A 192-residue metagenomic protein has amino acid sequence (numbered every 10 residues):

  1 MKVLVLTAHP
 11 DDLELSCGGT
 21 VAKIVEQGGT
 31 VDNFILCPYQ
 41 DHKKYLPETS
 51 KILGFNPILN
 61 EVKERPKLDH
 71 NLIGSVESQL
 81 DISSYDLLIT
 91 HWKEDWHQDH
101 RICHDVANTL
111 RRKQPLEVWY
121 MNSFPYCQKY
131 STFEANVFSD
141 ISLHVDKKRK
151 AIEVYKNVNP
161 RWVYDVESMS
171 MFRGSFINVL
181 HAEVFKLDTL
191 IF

Functional and structural regions predicted by a protein language model:
M1-L6, T20-K23, Q27, D32 (+4 more regions): Metal-dependent de-N-acetylase/amidase catalytic core
L4-L15: Short, glycine-rich nucleotide/cofactor-binding loops
H9-P10, E64-L68: Short, flexible loop segments at the rims of nucleotide/cofactor-binding pockets, characterized by
L15, Q40-D41: Residue-level recognition of alpha-helix initiation/capping sites
L36, L53-R65: A conserved beta-strand->alpha-helix junction
